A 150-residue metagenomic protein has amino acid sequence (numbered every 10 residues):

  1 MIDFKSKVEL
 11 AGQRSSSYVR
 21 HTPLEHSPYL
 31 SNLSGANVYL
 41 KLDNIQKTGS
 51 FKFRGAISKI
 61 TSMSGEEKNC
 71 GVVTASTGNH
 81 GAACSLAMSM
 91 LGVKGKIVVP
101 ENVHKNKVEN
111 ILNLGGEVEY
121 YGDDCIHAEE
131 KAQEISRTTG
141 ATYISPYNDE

Functional and structural regions predicted by a protein language model:
M1-E150: PLP-dependent amino-acid enzyme catalytic core
